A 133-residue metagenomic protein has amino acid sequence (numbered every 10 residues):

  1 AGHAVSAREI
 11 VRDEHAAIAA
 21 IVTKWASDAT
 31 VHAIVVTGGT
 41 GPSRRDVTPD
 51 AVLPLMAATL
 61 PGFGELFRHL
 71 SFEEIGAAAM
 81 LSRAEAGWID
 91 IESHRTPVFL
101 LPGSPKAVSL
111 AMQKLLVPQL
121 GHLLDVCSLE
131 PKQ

Functional and structural regions predicted by a protein language model:
A1-Q133: Non-catalytic beta/alpha edge segments that cap or flank active sites
